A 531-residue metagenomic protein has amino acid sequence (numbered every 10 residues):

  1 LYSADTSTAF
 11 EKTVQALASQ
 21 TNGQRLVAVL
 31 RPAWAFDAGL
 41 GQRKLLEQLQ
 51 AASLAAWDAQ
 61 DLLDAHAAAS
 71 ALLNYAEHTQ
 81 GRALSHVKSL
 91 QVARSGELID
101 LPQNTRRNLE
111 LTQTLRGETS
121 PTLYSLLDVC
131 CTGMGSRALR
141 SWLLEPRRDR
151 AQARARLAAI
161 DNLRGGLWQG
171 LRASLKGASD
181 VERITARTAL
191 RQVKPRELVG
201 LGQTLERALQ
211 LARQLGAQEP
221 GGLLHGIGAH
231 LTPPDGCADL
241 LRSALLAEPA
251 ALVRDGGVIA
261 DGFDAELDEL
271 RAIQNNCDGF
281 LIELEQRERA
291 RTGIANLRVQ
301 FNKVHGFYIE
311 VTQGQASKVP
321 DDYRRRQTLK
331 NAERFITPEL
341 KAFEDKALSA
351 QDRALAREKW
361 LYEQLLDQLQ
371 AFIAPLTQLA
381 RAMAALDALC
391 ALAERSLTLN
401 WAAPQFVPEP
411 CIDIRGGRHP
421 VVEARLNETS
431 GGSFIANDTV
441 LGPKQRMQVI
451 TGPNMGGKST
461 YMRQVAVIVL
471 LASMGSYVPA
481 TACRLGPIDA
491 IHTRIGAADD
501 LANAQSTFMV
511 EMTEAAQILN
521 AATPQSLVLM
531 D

Functional and structural regions predicted by a protein language model:
L1-N162, Q169, A173-A189, V193-Q286 (+1 more regions): Charged catalytic and DNA/RNA-contacting regions of genome-maintenance and nucleic-acid-processing enzymes
S53-D58, L139-L143, L163-L167, A186 (+4 more regions): Glycine- and acidic
L62, C131, S136, S141 (+2 more regions): ATPase nucleotide-binding head domains, primarily ABC-like/P-loop NTPase cores
R148, A173-K176, Q203-E206, A229-T232 (+9 more regions): DHp/HisKA dimerization-phosphoacceptor four-helix bundle of two-component histidine kinases and homologous
L190, K194, T204-R207, G222 (+3 more regions): Charged, surface-exposed helical/loop "interaction arms" that form contiguous linear patches used for dimerization
I282, R289-Q313: Extended, charged helical/alpha-beta scaffold domains that provide interaction surfaces
L329, E333-D367: Extended, charged coiled-coil "arm/hinge" scaffolds of SMC/Rad50-like chromosome-maintenance ATPases and other large
